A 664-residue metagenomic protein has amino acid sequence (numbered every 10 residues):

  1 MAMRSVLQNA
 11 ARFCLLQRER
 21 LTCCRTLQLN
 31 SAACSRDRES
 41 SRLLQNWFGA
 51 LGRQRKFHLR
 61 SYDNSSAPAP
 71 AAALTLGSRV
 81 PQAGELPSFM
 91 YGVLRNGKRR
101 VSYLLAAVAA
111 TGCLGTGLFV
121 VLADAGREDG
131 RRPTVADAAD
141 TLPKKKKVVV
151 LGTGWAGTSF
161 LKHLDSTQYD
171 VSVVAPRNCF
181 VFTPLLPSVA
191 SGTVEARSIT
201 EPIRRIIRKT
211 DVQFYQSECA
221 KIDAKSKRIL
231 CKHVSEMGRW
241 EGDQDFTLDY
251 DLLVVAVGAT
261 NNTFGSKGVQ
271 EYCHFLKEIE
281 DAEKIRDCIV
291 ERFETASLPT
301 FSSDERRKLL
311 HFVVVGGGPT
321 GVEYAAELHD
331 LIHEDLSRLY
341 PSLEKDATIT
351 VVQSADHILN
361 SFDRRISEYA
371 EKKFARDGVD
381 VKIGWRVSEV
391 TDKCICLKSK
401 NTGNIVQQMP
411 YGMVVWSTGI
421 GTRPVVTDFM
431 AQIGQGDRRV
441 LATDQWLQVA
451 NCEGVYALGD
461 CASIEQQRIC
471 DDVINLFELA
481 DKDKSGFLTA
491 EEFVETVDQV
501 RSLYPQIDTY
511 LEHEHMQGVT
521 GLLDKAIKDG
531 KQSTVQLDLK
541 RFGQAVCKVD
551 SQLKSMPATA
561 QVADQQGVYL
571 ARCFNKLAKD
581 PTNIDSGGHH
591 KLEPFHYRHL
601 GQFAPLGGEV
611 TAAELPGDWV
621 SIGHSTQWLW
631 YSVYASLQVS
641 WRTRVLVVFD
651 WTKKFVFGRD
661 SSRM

Functional and structural regions predicted by a protein language model:
M1-G112, L122-D140: N-terminal mitochondrial targeting presequence
R4-S5, P70-A107, G117-T134, A480 (+3 more regions): C-terminal, flexible cofactor-proximal segment of oxidoreductases
L43, R53, V80, M90-R95 (+5 more regions): FAD-binding core/adjacent interface of flavoenzyme oxidoreductases
A73-A83, R100-L104, A110-G115, A125-Q216 (+5 more regions): Beta1-alpha1 glycine-rich phosphate/pyrophosphate-binding loop at the start of Rossmann-like nucleotide-binding domains
L186-V194, Q270-H274, I366, M430-A431 (+2 more regions): Short glycine-enriched, charge-decorated loop/helix-capping segments at active-site entrances that position
R208-D223, A375-T391: A conserved beta-strand/loop element that lines the FAD pocket in flavoprotein oxidoreductases
E271-F301, P410-V568: FAD-site-proximal beta/loop scaffold in flavoenzymes
T295, S303-K382, A490, M556-E593: Rossmann-like dinucleotide-binding core of oxidoreductases
